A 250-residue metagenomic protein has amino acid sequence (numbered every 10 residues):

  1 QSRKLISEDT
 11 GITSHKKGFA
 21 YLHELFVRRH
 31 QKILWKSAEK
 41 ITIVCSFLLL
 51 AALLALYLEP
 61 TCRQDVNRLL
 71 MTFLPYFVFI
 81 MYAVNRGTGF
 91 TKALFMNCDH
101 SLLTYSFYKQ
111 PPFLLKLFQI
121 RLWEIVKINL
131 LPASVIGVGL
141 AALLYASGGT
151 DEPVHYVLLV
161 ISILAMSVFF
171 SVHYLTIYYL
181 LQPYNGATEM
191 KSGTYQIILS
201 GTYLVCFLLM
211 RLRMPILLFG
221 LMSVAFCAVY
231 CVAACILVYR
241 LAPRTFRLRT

Functional and structural regions predicted by a protein language model:
Q1-T104, F113-T250: Hydrophobic alpha-helical transmembrane segments of membrane proteins
Q110: A short, glycine-centered helix-capping/turn motif at helix boundaries that positions DNA-contacting or catalytic
